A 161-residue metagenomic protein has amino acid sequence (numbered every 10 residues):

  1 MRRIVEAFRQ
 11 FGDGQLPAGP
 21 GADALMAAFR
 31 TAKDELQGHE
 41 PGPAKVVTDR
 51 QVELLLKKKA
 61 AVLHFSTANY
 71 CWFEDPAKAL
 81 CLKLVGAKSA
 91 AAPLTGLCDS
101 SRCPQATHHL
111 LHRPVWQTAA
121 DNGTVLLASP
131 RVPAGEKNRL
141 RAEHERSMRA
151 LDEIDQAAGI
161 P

Functional and structural regions predicted by a protein language model:
M1-P161: Acidic, low-complexity interaction regions
